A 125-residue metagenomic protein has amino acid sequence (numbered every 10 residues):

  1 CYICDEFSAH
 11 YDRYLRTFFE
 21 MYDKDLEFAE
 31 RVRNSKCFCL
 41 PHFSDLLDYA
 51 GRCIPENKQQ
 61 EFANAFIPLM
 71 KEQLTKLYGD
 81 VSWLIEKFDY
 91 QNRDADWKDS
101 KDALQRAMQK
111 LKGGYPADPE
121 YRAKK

Functional and structural regions predicted by a protein language model:
C1-K125: Intrinsically disordered, low-complexity regulatory regions of eukaryotic proteins
